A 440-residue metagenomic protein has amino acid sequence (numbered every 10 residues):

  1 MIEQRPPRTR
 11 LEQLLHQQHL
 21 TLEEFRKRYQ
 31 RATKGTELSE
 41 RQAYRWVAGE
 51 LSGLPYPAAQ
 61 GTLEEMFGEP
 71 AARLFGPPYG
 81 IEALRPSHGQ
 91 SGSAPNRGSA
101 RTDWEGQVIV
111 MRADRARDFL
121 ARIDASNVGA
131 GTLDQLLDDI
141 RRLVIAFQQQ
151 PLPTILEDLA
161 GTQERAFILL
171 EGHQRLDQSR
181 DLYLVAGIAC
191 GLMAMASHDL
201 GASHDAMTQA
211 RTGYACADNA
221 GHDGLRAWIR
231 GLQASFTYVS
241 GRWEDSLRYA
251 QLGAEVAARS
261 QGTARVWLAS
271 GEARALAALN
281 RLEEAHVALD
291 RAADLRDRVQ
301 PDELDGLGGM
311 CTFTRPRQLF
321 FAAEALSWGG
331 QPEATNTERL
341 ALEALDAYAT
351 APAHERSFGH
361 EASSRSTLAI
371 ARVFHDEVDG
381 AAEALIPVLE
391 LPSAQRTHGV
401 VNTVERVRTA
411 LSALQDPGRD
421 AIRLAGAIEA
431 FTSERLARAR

Functional and structural regions predicted by a protein language model:
M1-R28, T36-R115, F119, N402-R406 (+1 more regions): Short amphipathic recognition helices of helix-turn-helix/homeodomain-type DNA-binding modules
H16, K27, R31, E65 (+3 more regions): Short polybasic/polar patches that bind polyanions
E24-Q30, A166, A293: Short, well-ordered amphipathic alpha-helices
R28-T36, P332, P352: Alpha-helix termini
Q30-R31, G68, E171, D297: A general structural signal for alpha-helical elements within enzymatic catalytic domains
R31-A32, Y79-I81, G213, Q233-A234: Short secondary-structure capping/turn micro-motifs that flank functional sites
D124-L133, L137-R440: Conserved binding/catalytic microenvironments
